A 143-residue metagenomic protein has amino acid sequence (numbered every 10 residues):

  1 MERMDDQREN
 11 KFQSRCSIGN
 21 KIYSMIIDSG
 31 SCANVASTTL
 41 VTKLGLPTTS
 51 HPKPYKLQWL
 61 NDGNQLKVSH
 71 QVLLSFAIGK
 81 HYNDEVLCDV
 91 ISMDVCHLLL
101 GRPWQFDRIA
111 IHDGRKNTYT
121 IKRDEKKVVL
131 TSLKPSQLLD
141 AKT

Functional and structural regions predicted by a protein language model:
E2-R3, L130: N-terminal non-cleavable signal-anchor helices
R3-I22, A77-I78: A short acidic-Thr-Gly-centered motif at the start of a beta-strand
I22, S29-T143: Aspartic protease core domain of the pepsin/retropepsin superfamily
